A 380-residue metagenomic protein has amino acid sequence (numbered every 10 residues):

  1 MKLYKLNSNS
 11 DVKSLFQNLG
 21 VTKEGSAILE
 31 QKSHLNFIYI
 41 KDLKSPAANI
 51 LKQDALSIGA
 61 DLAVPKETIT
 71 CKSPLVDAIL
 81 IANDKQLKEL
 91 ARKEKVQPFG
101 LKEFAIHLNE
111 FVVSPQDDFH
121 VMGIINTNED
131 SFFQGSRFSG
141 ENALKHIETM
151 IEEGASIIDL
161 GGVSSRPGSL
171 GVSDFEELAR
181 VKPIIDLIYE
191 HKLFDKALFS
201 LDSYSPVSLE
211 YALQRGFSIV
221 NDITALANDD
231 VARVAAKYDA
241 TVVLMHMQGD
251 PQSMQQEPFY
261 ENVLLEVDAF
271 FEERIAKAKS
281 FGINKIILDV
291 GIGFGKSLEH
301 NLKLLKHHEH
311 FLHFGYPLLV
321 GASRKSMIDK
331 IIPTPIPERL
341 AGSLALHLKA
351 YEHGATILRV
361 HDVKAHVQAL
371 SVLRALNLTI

Functional and structural regions predicted by a protein language model:
L3-K13, Q17, G25, P46 (+10 more regions): Active-site-adjacent loop and "lid" segments of alpha/beta metabolic enzymes
L6-V112: N-terminal accessory interaction module
F37-K41, A63-V64, I79-A82, K95-E103 (+8 more regions): Conserved beta-strand positions in the central sheet of alpha/beta enzyme cores
F104-R137, E141-A143, I147-M150: Glycine-rich adenosyl-nucleotide cofactor-binding module
I125, F194, L198: Catalytic PLP-binding core of fold-type I/II PLP enzymes
K145-G161, H353: Catalytic domains of carbohydrate-active enzymes, especially glycoside hydrolases
E152, K192-L193, E272-I286: Phosphate/pyrophosphate-binding loops at sites that engage ATP/ADP/AMP, CoA/4′-phosphopantetheine, polyphosphate
K285-G295: Conserved strand-turn element in the central/C-terminal portion of the radical SAM core barrel that lines
